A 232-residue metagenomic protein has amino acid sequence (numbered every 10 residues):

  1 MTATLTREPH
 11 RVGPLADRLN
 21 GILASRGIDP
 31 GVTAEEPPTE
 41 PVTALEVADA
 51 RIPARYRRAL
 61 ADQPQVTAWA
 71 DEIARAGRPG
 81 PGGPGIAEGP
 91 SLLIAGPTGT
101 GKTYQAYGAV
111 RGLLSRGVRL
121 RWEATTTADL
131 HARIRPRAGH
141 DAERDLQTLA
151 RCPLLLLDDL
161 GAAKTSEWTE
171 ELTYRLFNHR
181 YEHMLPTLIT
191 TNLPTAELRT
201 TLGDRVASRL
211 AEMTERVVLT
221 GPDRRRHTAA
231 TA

Functional and structural regions predicted by a protein language model:
M1-P79, R216-V217, G221, R225-A232: A short, basic N-terminal segment
A54, T148, A207-A211: Short, conserved catalytic or adaptor-binding loops enriched in Gly and charged residues
P84-A106: Walker A/P-loop nucleotide-binding motif
G89-L93, W122, L154, P186-L188: Residue-level preference for the first positions of well-ordered beta-strands
R111, S115-R119, D129-H140, L160-A232: Replace "adjacent to P-loop NTPase cores in ATP/GTP-dependent enzymes" with "adjacent to NTP-binding cores
R144-P153: Short basic/glycine-enriched coil/helix segment immediately N-terminal to the Walker B
